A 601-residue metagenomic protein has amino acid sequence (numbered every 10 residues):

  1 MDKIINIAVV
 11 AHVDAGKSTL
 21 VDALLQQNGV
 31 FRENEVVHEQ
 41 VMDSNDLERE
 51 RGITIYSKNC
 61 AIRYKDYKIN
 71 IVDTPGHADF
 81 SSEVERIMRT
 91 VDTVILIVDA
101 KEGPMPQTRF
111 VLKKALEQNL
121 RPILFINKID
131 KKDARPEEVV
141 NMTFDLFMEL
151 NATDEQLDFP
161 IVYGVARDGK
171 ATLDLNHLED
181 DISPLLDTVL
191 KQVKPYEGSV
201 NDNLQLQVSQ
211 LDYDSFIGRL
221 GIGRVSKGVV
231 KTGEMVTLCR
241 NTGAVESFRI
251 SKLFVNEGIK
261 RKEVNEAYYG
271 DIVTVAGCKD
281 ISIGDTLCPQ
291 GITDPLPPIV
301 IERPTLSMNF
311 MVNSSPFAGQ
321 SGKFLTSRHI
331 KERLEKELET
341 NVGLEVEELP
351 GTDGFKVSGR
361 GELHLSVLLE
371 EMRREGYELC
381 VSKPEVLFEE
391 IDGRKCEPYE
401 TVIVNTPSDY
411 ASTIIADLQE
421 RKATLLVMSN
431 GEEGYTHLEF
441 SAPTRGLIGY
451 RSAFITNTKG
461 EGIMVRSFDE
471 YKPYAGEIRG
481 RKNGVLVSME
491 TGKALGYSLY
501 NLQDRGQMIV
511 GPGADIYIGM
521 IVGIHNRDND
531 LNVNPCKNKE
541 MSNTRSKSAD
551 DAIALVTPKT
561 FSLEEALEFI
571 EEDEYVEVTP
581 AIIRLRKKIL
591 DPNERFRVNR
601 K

Functional and structural regions predicted by a protein language model:
M1-K601: Structural and coupling elements of P-loop NTPases
